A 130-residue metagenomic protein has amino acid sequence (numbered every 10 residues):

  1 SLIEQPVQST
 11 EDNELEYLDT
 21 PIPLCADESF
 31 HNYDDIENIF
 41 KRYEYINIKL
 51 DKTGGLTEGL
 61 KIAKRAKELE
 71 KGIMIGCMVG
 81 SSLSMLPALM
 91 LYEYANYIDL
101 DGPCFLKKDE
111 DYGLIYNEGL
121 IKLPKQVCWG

Functional and structural regions predicted by a protein language model:
S1-L86, M90-Y92, K107-G119: Catalytic core of soluble alpha/beta enzymes
N96-D99: Short helix/strand-capping turn motifs
P103: Active-site cofactor/co-catalyst pockets and adjacent glycine-rich loops in catalytic enzymes
Y116-G130: N-terminal capping/lid subdomain adjacent to the active-site entrance of alpha/beta enzymes
